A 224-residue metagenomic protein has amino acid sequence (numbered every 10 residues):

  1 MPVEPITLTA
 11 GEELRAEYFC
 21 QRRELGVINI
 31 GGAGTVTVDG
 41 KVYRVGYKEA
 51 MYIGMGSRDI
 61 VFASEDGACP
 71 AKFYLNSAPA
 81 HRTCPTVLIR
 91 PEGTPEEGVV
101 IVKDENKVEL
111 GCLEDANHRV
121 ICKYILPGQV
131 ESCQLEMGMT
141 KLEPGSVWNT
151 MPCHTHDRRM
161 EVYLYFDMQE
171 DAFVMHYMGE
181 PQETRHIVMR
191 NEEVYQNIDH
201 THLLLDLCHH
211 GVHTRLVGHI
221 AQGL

Functional and structural regions predicted by a protein language model:
M1-E13, N117-E161: A short glycine-rich, His/Asp/Glu-containing loop-to-beta-strand
M1-E49: Long, hydrophobic/aromatic-enriched structural stretches that serve as scaffold segments
Y18-T35, T140-E143, H156-E180, I187-M189: Short, conserved beta-strand element in jelly-roll/cupin
G31, T35-P79, L88: Acidic, low-complexity central loop/insert segments
V45-E65, H186-G218: Conserved metal-binding segment of the jelly-roll/cupin
A63-C133: Surface-exposed beta-loop interaction hotspot
G67-T86, V162-L164, H209-L224: A short hydrophobic beta-strand segment most commonly corresponding to one strand of the jelly-roll/cupin
C84-I89, G98-V99, L135-E136, V147-C153 (+1 more regions): A short secondary-structure junction signal
